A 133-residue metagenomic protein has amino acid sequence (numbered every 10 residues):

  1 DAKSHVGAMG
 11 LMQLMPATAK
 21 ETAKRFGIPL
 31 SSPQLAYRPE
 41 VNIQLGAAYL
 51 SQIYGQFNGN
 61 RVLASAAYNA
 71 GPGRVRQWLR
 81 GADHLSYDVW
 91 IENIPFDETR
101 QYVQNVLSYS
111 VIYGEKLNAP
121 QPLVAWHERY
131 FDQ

Functional and structural regions predicted by a protein language model:
D1-Q133: Catalytic glycan-binding domains that act on GlcNAc-containing polysaccharides
